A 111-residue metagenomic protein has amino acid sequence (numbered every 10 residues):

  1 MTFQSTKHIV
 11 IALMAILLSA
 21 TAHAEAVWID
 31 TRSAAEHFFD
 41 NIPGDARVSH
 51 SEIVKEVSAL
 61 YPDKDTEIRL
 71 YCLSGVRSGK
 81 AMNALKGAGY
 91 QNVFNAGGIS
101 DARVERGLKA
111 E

Functional and structural regions predicted by a protein language model:
M1-I11: Twin-arginine (Tat) signal peptide motif
T2-Q4, E25-V27, A34-E67, V76-E111: Rhodanese-like catalytic fold shared by cysteine-dependent sulfurtransferases and DSP/PTP-type phosphatases
I11-A12, A22: Cleavable N-terminal signal peptides
L17-T21: N-terminal signal peptide c-region/cleavage motif recognized by signal peptidases
Y71: Short, surface-exposed ligand- or partner-binding patches at beta-edge/loop junctions that are enriched in aromatics
